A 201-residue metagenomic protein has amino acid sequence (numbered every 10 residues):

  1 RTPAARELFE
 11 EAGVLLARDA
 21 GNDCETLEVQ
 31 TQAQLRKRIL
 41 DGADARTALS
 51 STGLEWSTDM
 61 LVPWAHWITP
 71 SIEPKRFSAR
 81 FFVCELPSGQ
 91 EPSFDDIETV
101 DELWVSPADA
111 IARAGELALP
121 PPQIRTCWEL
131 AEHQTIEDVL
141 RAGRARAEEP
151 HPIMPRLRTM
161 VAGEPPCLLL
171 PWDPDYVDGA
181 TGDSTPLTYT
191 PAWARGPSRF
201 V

Functional and structural regions predicted by a protein language model:
R1-S57, F82: The catalytic Nudix box helix
T2-E10, A108, P121-W128: A structural signal for well-ordered alpha-helical segments within the folded catalytic domains of diverse enzymes
T52, T58-W67, R76-G89, S93-A118: NUDIX/MutT-family hydrolases
P63-P70, P155-M160: Short amphipathic beta-strand and strand-loop transition segments with alternating hydrophobic
I72, E91-S93, D178-G179: Short helix/loop capping segments that flank catalytic or ligand/cofactor-binding pockets
P121-V201: Core RNA-modification/binding signature centered on pseudouridine synthases
